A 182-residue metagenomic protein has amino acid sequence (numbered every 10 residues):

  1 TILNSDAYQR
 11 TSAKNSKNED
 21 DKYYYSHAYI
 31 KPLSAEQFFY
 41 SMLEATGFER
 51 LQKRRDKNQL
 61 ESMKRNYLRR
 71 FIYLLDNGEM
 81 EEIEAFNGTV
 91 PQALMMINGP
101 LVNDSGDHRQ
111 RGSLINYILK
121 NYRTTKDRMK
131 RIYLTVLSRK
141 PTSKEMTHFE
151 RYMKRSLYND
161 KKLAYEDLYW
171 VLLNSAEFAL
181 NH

Functional and structural regions predicted by a protein language model:
L3-T142, L172-H182: An acidic, gly/pro-interrupted, aromatic-rich
K140-L157: Helix-loop-helix junctions that connect adjacent transmembrane helices in secondary transporters/permeases, recognized
S156-A164: Short, charged, surface-exposed loops that flank catalytic or proteolytic processing sites
L168: Globin-like tetrapyrrole-binding proteins
